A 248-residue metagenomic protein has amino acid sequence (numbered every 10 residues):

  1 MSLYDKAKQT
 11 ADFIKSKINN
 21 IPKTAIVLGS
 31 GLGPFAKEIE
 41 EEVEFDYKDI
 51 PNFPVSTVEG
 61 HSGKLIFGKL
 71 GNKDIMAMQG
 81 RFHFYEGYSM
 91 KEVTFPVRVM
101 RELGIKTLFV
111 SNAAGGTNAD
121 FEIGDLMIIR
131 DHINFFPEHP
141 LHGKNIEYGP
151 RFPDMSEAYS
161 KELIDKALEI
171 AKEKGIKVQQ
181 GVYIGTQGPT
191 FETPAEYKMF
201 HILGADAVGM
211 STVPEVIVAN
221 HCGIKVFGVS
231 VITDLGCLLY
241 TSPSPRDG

Functional and structural regions predicted by a protein language model:
M1-M155: Metabolite-binding pocket within alpha/beta catalytic cores that recognizes anionic/polar moieties
F13, K17, E162, K166-I176: Generic non-transmembrane alpha-helical segments
S30-L32, G115, H132-I133, V182-G188 (+3 more regions): Glycine-rich beta-alpha junction loops
D74, K106, K177, D206 (+1 more regions): Residue-level detector of anion-binding/catalytic polar loops
Y148-S160, G185-Q187, Y197: Polyanion-binding loop/helix "lid" in catalytic or ligand-binding cores
K174-D206: Active-site/ligand-binding-proximal alpha/beta "capping" segment
P194-H201, A205-L235: A C-terminal functional module that forms or caps the active site or interfaces directly with catalytic machinery
Y240-G248: Single conserved hydrophobic/aromatic residue that forms the stacking wall/gate of nucleotide- or nucleobase-binding
